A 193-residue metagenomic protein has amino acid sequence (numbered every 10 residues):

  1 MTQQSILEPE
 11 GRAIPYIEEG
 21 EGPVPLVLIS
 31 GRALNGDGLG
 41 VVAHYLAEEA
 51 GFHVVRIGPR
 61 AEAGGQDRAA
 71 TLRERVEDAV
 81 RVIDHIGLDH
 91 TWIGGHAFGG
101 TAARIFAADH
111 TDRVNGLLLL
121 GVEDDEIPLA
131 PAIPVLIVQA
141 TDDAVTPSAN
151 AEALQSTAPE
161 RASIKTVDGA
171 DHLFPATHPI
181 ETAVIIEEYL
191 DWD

Functional and structural regions predicted by a protein language model:
P9-E18: A short loop-to-beta-strand scaffold at the N-terminal edge of the catalytic core in hydrolase folds
E18-A63: Conserved HGGG/HGGXW glycine-rich cap/lid loop of the alpha/beta-hydrolase fold
V76-H90: Conserved acidic catalytic loop of the alpha/beta-hydrolase fold
H90-L118, V122-D125: Conserved hydrolase catalytic core segment
P131, I137-Q139, D143: Short beta-strand/loop motif that positions the catalytic acidic residue of the alpha/beta-hydrolase fold
D142-T146, H172: Acidic catalytic loop of the alpha/beta-hydrolase fold
P147-Q155: Short alpha-helix in the alpha/beta-hydrolase fold that links the catalytic acid
A170-P179: Catalytic histidine-centered segment of alpha/beta-hydrolase-like enzymes
